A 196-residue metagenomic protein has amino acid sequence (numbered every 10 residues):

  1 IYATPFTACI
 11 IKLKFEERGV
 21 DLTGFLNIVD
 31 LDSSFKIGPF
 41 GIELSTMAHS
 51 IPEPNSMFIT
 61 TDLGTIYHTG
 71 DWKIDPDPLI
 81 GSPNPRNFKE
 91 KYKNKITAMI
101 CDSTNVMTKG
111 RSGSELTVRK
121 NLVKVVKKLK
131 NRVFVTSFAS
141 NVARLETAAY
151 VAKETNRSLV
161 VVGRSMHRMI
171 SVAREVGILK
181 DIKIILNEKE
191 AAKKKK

Functional and structural regions predicted by a protein language model:
I1-K195: His/Asp/Glu-rich metal-coordinating catalytic cores of metallo-dependent phosphodiesterases/hydrolases acting on
